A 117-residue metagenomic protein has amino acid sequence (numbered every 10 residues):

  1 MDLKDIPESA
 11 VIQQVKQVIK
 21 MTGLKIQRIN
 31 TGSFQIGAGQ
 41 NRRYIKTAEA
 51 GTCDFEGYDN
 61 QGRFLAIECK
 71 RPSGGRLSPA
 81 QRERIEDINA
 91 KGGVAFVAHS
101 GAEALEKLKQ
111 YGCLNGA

Functional and structural regions predicted by a protein language model:
M1-A117: Catalytic phosphate/metal-binding cores of nucleic-acid and nucleotide-processing enzymes, i.e., regions that mediate
